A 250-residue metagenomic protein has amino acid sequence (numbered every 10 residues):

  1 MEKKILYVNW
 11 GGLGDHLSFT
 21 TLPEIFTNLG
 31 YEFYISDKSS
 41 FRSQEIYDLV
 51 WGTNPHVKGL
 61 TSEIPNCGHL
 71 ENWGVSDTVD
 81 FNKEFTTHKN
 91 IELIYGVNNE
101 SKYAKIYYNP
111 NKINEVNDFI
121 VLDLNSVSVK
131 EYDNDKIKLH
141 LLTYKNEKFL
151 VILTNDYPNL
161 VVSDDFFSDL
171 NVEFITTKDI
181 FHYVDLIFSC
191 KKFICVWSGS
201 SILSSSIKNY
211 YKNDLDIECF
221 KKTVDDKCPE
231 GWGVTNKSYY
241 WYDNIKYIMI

Functional and structural regions predicted by a protein language model:
M1-I250: Catalytic machinery of carbohydrate-active enzymes, primarily nucleotide-sugar-dependent glycosyltransferases
